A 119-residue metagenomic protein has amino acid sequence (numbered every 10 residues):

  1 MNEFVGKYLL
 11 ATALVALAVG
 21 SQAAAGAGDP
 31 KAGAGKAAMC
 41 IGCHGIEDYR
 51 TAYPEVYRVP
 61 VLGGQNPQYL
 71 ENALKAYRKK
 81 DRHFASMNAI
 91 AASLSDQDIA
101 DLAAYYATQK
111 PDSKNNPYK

Functional and structural regions predicted by a protein language model:
M1-L10: Bacterial N-terminal signal peptides that target proteins for export
L10-A18: Bacterial N-terminal signal peptides
V19-G26: Sec/Tat signal peptide C-region and signal peptidase I cleavage site
G26-V59, K79-S86, Q109-K119: Periplasmic/extracellular electron-transfer cofactor-ligation site, primarily the c-type cytochrome heme-c attachment
K31, G64, D81, S93-Q97: Soluble non-cytosolic domains of exported or imported proteins
G35-I46, V61, Q68, N72-K75 (+2 more regions): C-type cytochrome heme c attachment motif
V59, I90-S93: A glycine-rich, coil/turn loop motif that links secondary-structure elements
D96-I99, T108: C-terminal functional regions that serve as terminal interaction/effector modules
